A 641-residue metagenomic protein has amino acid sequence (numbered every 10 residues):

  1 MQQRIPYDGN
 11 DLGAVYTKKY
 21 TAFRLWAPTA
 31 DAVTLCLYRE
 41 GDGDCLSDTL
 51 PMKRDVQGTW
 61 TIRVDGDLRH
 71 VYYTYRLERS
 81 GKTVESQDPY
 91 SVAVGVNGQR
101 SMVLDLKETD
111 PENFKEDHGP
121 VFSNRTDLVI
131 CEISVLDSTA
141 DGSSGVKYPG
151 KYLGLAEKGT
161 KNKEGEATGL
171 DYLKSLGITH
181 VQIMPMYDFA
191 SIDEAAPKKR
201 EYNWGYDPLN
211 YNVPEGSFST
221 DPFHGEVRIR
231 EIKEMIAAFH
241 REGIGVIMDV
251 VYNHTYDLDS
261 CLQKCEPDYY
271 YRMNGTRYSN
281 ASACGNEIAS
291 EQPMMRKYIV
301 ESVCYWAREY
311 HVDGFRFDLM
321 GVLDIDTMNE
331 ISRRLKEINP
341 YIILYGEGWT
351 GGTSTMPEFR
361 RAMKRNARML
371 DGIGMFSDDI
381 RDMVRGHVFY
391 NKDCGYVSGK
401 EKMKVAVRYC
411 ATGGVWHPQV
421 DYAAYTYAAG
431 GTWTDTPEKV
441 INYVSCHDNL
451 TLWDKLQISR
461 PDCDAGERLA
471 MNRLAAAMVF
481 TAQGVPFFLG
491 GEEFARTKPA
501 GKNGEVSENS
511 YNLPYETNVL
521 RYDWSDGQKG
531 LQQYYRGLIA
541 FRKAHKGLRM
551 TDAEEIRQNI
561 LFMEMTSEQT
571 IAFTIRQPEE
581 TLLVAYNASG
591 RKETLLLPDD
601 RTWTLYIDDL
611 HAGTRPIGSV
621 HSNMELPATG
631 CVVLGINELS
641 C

Functional and structural regions predicted by a protein language model:
M1-K18, A22, L46, R54-E157: The feature marks proteins involved in alpha-glucan
V15, K19-D31, L561-P598: Carbohydrate-binding surface patches
L25, D31-D42, K592-D609: Beta-strand-rich binding/interaction modules
L25, Y75, I133, I183 (+8 more regions): Conserved, mostly hydrophobic/aromatic
A27, R69-Y73, I617-C641: C-terminal beta-strand-rich structural cap/linker in extracellular carbohydrate-active enzymes
L104, S332-R333, E337-A495, P499-G501 (+6 more regions): Conserved alpha/beta catalytic core and glycan-binding cleft of carbohydrate-active enzymes
L136-Y310, M320-N339, I343, S354 (+1 more regions): Substrate-binding/active-site clefts of carbohydrate-active enzymes
G527-D552: Catalytic cores of secreted or luminal carbohydrate-active enzymes
